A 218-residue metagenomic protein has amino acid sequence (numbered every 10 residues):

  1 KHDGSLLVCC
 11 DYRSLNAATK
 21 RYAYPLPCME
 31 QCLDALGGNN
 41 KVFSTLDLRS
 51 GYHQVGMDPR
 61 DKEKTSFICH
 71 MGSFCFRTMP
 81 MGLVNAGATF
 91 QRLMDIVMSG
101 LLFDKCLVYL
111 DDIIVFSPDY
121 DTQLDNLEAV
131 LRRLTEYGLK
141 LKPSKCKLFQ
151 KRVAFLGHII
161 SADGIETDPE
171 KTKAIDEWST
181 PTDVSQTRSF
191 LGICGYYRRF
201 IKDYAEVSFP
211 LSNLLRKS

Functional and structural regions predicted by a protein language model:
K1-S218: Retroelement reverse transcriptase polymerase core
